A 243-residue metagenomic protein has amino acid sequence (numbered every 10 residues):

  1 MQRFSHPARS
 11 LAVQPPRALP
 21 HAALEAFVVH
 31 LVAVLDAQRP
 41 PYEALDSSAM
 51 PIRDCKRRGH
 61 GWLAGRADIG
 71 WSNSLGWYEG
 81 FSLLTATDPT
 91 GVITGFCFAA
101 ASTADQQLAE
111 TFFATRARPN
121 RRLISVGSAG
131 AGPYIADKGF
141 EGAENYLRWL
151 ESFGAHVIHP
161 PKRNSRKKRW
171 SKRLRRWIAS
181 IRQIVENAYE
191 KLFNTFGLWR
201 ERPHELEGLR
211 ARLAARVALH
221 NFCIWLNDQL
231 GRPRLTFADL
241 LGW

Functional and structural regions predicted by a protein language model:
M1-W243: Short alpha-helical elements
